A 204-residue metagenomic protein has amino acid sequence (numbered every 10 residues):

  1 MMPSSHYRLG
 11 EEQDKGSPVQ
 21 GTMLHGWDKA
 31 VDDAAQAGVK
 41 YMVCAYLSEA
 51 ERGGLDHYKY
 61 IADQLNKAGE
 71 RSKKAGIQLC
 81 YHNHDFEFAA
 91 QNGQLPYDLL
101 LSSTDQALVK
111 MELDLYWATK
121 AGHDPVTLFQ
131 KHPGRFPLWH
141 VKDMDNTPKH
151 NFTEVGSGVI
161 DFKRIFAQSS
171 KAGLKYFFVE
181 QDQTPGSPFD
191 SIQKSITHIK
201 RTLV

Functional and structural regions predicted by a protein language model:
M1-H6, V43-Y46, C80-H82, E112-D114 (+2 more regions): A cross-family glycoside hydrolase active-site/sugar-binding cleft signature
M1-Q78: Structural motif corresponding to the early beta-alpha repeats
V19-D33, A121-F129, F162-R164: Short, acidic/polar
S72-V159: Acidic/histidine-rich catalytic cores of soluble enzymes
S157-F166, A172-E180: H/E-rich (His + Asp/Glu) clusters that bind or coordinate divalent metals
E180-P188: A short, acidic, flexible beta-alpha connecting loop/helix-capping segment that sits on the rim of active
P188-V204: C-terminal helical cap(s) of enzyme catalytic domains, especially alpha/beta-barrels
